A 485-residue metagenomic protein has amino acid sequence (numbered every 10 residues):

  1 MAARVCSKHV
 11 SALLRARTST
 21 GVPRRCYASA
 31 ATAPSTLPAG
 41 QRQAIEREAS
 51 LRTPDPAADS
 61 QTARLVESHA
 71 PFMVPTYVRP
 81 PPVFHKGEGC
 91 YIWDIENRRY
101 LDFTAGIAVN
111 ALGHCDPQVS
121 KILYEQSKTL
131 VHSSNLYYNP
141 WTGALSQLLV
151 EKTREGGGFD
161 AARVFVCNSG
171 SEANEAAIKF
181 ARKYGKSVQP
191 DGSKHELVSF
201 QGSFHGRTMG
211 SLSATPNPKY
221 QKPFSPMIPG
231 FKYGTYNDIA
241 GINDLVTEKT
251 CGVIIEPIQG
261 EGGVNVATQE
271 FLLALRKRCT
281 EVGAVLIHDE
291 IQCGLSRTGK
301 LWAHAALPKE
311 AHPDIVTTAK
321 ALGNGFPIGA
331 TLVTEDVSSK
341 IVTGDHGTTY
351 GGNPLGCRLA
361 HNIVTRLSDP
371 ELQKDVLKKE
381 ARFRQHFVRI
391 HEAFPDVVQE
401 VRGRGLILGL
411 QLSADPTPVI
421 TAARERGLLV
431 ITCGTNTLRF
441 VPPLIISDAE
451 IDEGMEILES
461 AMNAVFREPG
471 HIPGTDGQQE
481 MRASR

Functional and structural regions predicted by a protein language model:
M1-E48, A483-R485: N-terminal mitochondrial targeting presequence
A31-R485: Conserved N-terminal phosphate-binding loop of PLP-dependent enzymes in the Aspartate aminotransferase
